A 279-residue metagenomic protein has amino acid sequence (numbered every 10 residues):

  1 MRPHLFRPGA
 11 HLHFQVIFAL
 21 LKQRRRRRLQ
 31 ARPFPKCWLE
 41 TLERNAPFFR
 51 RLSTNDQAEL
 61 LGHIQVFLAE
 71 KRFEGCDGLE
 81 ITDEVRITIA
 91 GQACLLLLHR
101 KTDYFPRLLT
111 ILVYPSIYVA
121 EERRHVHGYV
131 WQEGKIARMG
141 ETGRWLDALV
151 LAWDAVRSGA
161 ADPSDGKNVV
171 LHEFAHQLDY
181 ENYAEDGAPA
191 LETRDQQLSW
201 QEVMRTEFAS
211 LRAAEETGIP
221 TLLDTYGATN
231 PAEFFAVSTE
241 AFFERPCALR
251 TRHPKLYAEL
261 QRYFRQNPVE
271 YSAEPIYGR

Functional and structural regions predicted by a protein language model:
R2, F6-E40: Charged, compositionally biased N-terminal leader segments and the immediate start of the first structured element
L29, N45-F49, N55, I64 (+5 more regions): Metalloprotease/metallohydrolase-associated module, dominated by Zn2+-dependent proteases
F34-F48, N55-A58: Short linear elements at protein peripheries
E74-R86: Short, charged early-sequence alpha-helical segments and their helix-coil boundaries
D165-E181, A236: Active-site recognition of the HExxH zinc-binding catalytic motif
